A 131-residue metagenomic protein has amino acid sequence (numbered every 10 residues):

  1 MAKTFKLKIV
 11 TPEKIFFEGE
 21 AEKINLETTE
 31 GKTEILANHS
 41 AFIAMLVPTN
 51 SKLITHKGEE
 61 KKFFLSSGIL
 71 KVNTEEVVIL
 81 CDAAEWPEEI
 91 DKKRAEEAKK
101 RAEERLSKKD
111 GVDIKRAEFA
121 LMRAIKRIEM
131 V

Functional and structural regions predicted by a protein language model:
K6-R101: Compact, glycine-rich, soluble single-domain proteins
E85-V131: Acidic/glycine-rich phosphate/pyrophosphate-binding loops and surrounding catalytic core that coordinate Mg2+
